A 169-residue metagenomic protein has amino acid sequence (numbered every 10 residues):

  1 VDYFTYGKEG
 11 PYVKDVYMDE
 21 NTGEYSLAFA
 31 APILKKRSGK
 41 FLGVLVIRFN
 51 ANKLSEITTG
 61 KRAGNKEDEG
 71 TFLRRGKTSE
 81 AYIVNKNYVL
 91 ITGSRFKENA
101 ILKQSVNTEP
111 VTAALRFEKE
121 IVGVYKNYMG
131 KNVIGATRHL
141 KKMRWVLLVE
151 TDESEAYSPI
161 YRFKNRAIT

Functional and structural regions predicted by a protein language model:
V1-N52, E56, K126: Extracytoplasmic/periplasmic ligand-binding sensor regions of membrane-associated signaling proteins
Y3, D15-Y17, I57-K61, K66-G70 (+1 more regions): Short beta-alpha junctions and helix-cap segments that line functional grooves
E9-P11, K61-L90, K119-V122: Short N-terminal helix-loop-first-beta-strand/juxtamembrane motif that initiates sensory/input modules
I33-G43, K86-N87, R95-R166: Extracellular/periplasmic juxtamembrane segments that couple receptor/chemosensory ectodomains to their
F49-A51, G93-E98: Short beta->alpha transition motifs characteristic of CBS
L54-E69, T151-T169: Membrane-interface helix-start motif
